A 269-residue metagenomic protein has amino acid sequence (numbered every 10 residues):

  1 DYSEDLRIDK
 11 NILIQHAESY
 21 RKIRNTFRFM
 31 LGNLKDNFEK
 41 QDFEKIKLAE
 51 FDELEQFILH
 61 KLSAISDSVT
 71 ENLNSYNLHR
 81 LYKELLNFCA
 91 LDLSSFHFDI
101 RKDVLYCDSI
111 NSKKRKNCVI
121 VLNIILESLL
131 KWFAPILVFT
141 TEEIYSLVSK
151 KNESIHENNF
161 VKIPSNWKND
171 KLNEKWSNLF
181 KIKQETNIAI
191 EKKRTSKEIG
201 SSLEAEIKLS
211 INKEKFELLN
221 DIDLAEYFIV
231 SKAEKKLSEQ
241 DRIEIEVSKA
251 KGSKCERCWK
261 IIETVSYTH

Functional and structural regions predicted by a protein language model:
D1-A49, S149-K150, E198-S201: Catalytic adenosine-cofactor/nucleotide-binding cores of aminoacyl-tRNA synthetases and other
L6-L31, K83-L86, N117-E142: Structured ligand/cofactor/substrate-binding pocket environments in proteins
E18-F29, Q56-A64, K83-D103: Core structural elements
D36-D67, F98-A189, S196-I211, E234 (+1 more regions): Acidic, turn-prone loop/beta-hairpin segments
I245-K251, V265: Short, flexible, mixed-charge glycine/proline-rich loop motifs that serve as phosphate/nucleic-acid-contacting
C255: Short cysteine-rich clusters marking metal-coordination/redox-active sites
W259-I262: Cys/His-coordinated zinc-binding microdomains
T268-H269: Conserved small/polar residues in nucleotide/adenosyl-binding loops
